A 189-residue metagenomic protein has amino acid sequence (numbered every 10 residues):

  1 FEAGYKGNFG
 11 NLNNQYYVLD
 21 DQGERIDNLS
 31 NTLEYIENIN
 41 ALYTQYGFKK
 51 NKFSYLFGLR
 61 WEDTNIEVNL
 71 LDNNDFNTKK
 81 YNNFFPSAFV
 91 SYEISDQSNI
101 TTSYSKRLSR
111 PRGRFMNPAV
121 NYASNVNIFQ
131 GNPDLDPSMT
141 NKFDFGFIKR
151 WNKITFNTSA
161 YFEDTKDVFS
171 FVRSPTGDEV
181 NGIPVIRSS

Functional and structural regions predicted by a protein language model:
F1-N69, T158: Face-selective signature of the C-terminal outer-membrane beta-barrel domain
E2-G4, Q45, S54-G58, S87 (+4 more regions): Residue-level detector of the transmembrane beta-barrel scaffold of outer-membrane proteins
G7-N11, K50-K52, W61-E67, Y104-R110 (+3 more regions): Transmembrane beta-strands of outer-membrane beta-barrel pores
N13-Q22, E67-N74, G113-A119, V126-I128 (+2 more regions): Outer-membrane beta-barrel translocator domains and adjoining extracellular loop/strand segments of Gram-negative
N28-N38, D75-N82, N121-A123, D134-M139 (+1 more regions): Replace "Gram-negative outer membrane beta-barrel proteins" with "bacterial and organellar outer membrane beta-barrel
L29-N31, Y35-I36, N132, D136 (+2 more regions): Outer membrane beta-barrel strand-and-loop segments of large Gram-negative receptors, especially TonB-dependent
N38-T44, F84-V90, G131, N141-F145 (+1 more regions): Hydrophobic, lipid-facing positions within transmembrane beta-strands of outer-membrane proteins
K50-F53, E93-Q97, T140, R150-I154: Outer-membrane beta-barrel channels and translocator barrels
